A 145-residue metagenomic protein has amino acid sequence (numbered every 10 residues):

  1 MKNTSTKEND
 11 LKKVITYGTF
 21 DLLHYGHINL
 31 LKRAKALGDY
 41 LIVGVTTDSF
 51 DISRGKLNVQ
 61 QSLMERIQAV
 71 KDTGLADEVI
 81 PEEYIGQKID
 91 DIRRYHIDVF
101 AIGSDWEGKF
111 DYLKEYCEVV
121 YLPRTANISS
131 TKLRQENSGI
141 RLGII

Functional and structural regions predicted by a protein language model:
M1-I145: Nucleotidyltransferase catalytic core that binds NTPs
